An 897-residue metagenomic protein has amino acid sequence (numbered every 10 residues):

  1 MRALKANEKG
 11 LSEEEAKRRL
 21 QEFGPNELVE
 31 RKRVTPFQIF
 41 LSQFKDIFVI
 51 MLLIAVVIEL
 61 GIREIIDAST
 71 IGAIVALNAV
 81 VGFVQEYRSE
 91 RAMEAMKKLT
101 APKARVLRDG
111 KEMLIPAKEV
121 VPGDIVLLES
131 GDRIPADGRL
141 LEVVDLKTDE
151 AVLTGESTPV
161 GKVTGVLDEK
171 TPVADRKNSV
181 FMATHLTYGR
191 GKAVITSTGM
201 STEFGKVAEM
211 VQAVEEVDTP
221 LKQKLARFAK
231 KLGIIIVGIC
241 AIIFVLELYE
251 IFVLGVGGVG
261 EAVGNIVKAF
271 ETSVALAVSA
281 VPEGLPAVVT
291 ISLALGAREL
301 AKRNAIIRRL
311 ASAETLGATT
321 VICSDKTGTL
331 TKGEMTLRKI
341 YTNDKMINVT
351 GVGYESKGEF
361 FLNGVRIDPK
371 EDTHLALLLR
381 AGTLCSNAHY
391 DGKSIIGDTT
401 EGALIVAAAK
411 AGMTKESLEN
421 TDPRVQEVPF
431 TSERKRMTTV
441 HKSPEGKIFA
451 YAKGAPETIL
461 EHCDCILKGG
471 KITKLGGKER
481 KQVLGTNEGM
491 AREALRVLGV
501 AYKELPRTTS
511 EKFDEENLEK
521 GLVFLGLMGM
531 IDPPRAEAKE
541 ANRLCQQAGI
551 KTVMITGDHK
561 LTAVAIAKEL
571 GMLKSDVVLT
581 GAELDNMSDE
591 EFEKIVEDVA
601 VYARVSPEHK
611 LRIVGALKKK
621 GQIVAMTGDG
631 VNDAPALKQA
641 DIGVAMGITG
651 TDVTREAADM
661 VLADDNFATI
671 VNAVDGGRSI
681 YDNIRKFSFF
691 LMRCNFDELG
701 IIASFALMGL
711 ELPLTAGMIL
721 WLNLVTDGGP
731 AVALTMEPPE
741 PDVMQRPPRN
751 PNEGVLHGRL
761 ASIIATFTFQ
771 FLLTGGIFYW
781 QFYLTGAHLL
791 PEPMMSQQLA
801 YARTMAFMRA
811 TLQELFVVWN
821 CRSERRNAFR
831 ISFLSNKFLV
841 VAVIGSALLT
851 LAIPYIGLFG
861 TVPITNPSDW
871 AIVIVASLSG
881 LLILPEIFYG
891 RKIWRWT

Functional and structural regions predicted by a protein language model:
M1-P748, V755-L756, F807, E824-T897: Conserved cytosolic headpiece of P-type ATPases
T486-E504, L773, I777, Q781-L789 (+1 more regions): Amphipathic, soluble alpha/beta structural segments
A706-T715, W780-Y801: Helix-coil boundary and interhelical linker segments in multi-pass alpha-helical membrane proteins
T726, Q770, R803-V818: Generic alpha-helical transmembrane segments
P748-F769, S796-M805: Membrane-water interface at loop-to-transmembrane-helix junctions
Q770-Y783, T850-T861: Alpha-helical transmembrane segments and their membrane-interface junctions in multi-pass membrane proteins
C821: A C-terminal functional module that forms or caps the active site or interfaces directly with catalytic machinery
